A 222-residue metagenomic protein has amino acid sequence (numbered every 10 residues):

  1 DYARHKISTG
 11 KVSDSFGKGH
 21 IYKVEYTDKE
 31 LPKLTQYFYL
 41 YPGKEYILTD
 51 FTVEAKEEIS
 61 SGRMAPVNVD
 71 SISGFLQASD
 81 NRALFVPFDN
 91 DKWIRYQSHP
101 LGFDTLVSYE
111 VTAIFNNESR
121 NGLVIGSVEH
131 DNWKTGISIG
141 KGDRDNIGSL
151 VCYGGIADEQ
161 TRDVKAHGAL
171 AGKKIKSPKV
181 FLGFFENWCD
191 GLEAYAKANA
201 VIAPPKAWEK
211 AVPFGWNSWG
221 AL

Functional and structural regions predicted by a protein language model:
D1-E30, L34-N146: Polysaccharide-binding surfaces and accessory modules of carbohydrate-active proteins
T27, V128-E129, G142, V180-F185 (+1 more regions): Structured loops at beta-to-helix junctions and adjacent beta-edge loops in soluble globular domains
L31-Q36, A157-K174: A surface-exposed beta-strand-loop module
I47, K176-P178, V212: Residues that flank catalytic or metal-binding motifs in active/ligand-binding sites
F51, G172, W216: Conserved, mostly hydrophobic/aromatic
D145-L150, A166-H167, A171-G172, A221-L222: Short, intrinsically disordered, charge-balanced linker/junction segments flanking boundaries in proteins
A166-E186, D190: Short Pro-Gly-centered flexible turn/kink motifs
L182, C189-L222: An acidic-aromatic substrate-binding cleft motif
